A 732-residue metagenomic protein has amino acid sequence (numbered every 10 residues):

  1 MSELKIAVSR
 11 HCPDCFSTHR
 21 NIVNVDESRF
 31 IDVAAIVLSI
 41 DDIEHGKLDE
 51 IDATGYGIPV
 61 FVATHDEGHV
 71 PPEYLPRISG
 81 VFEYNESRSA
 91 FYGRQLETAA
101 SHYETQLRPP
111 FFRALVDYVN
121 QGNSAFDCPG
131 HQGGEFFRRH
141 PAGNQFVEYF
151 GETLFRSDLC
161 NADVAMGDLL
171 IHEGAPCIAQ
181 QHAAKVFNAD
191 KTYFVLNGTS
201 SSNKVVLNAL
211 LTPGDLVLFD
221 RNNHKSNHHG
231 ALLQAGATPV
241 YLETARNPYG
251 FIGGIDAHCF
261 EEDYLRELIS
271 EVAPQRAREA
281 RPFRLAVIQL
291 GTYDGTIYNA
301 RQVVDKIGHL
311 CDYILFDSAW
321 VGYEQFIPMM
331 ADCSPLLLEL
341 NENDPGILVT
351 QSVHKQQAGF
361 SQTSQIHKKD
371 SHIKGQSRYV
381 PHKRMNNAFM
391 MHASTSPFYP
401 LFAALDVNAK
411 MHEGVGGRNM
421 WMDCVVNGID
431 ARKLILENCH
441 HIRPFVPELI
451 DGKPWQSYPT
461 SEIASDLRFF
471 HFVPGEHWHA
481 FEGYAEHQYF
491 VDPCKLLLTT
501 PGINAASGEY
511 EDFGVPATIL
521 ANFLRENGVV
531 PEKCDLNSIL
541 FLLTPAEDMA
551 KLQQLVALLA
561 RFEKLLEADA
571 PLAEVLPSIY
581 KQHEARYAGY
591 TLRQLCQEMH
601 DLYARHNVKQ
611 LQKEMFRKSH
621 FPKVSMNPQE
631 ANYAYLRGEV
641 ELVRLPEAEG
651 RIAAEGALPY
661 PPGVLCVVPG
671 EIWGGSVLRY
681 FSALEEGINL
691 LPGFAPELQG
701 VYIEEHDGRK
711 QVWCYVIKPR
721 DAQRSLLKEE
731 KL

Functional and structural regions predicted by a protein language model:
S2-A165, E173, K185, Y264 (+1 more regions): Non-catalytic terminal extensions of PLP-dependent enzymes
S9-R10, H19-V25, S39-D41, H45-G57 (+5 more regions): Conserved PLP-enzyme active-site core in the AAT-like
I31-I36, L75-E83, D190, D215 (+3 more regions): Conserved acidic residues
P141-Q234, V240: Long, structured ligand/cofactor-binding scaffold of large enzymes
E173-C177, S396-Y399, T518: Alpha-helix N-cap/helix-start motif at coil-to-helix transitions, marked by capping-box chemistry
T192-Y193, T350, G528-E532: A short linear hydrophobic-aromatic micro-motif
Y193, A286-Q289, I539-T544: Short glycine-rich or small-residue beta-strand-to-loop segments that form or flank ligand, phosphate, metal/Fe-S
